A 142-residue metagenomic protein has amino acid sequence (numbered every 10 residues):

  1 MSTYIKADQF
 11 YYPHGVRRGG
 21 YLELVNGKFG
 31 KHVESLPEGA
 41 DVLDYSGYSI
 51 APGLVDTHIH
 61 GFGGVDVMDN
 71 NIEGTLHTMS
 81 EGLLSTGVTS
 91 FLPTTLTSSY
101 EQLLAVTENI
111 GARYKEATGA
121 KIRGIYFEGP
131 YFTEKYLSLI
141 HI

Functional and structural regions predicted by a protein language model:
S2-Y4, Q9-A51: Histidine-rich, glycine-flanked metal-binding segment
Y48-Q102: Metal-associated gating/positioning segment near the N- to mid-region
E101-I110: Metal-dependent catalytic neighborhoods of phosphoester/phosphodiester hydrolases
K115-A120: Short helix-capping segments at alpha-helix termini
F127: Conserved, mostly hydrophobic/aromatic
L137: Conserved anion-binding
I140-I142: Conserved small/polar residues in nucleotide/adenosyl-binding loops
